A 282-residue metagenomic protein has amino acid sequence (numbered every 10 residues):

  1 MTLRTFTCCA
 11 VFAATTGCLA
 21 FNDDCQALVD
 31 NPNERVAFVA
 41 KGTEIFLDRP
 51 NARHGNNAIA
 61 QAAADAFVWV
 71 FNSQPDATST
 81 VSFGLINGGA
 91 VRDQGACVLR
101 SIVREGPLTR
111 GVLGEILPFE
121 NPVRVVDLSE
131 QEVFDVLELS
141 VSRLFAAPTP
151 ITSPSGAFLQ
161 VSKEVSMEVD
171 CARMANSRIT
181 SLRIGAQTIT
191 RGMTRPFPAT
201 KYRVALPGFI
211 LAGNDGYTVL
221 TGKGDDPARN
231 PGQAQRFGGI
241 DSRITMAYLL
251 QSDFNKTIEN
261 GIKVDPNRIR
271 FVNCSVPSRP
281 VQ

Functional and structural regions predicted by a protein language model:
M1-T7: Bacterial N-terminal signal peptides that target proteins for export
T7-T16: Bacterial N-terminal signal peptides
L19-Q282: Catalytic centers of hydrolytic enzymes
